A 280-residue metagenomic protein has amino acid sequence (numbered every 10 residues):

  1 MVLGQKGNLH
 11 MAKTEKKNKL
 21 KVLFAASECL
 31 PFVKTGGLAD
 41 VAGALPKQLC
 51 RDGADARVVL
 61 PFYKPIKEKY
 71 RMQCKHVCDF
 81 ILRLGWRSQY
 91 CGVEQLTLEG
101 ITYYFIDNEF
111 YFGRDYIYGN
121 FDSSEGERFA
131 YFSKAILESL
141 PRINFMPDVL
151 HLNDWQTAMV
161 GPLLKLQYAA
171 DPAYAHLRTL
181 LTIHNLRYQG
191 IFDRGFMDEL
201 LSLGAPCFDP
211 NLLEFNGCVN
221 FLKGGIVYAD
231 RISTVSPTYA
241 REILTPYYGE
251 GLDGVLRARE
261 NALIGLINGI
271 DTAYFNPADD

Functional and structural regions predicted by a protein language model:
M1-H10: Short, Lys/Arg-enriched N-terminal segments with co-localized hydrophobic residues within the first ~10-30 amino acids
M11-D280: Catalytic cores of nucleotide-sugar-dependent glycosyltransferases that transfer UDP/GDP/TDP-activated
